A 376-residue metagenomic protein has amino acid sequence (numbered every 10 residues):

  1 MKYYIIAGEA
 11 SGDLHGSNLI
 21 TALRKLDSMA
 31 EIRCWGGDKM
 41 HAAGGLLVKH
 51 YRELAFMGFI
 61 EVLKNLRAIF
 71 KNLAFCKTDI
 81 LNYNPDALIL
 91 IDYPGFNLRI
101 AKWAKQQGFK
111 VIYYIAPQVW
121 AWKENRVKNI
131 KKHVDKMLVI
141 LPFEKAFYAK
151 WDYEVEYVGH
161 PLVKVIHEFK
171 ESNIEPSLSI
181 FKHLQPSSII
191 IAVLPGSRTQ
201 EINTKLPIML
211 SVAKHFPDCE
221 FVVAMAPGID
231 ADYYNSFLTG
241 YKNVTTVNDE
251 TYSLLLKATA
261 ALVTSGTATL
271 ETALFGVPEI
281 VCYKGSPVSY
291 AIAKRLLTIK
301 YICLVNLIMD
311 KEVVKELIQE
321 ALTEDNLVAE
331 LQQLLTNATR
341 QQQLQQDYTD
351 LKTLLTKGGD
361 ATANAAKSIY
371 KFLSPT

Functional and structural regions predicted by a protein language model:
M1-T376: Nucleotide-activated sugar donor-binding and catalytic core shared by glycosyltransferases and related lipid-linked
